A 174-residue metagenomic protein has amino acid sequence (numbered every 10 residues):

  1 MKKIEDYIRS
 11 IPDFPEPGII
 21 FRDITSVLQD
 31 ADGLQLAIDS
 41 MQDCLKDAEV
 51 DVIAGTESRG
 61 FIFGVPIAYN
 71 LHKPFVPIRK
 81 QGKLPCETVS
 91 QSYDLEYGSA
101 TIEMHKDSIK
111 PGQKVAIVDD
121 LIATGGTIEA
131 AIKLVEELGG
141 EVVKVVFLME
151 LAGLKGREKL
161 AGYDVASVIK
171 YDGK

Functional and structural regions predicted by a protein language model:
M1-V50: Active-site-facing substrate-recognition patch
I4-D6, E129-K174: PRPP-dependent phosphoribosyltransferase catalytic core
E49-E57: Short glycine-rich phosphate-binding loop at a beta-alpha junction
D51, Q113, V143: Conserved acidic residues
I62-L71: Short Gly/Thr/Asp-enriched flexible loops that form oxyanion-binding sites at enzyme active sites
L71-H72, S92-E96, A161-D164: Short, hinge-like loop/turn segments at secondary-structure boundaries
V76-V115: Short, glycine/charge-rich flexible loops or terminal/linker lids adjacent to PRPP-binding catalytic cores
D120, G125: Conserved G/P- and acidic residue-centered "switch" motifs that form tight phosphate/ATP-binding loops in soluble
